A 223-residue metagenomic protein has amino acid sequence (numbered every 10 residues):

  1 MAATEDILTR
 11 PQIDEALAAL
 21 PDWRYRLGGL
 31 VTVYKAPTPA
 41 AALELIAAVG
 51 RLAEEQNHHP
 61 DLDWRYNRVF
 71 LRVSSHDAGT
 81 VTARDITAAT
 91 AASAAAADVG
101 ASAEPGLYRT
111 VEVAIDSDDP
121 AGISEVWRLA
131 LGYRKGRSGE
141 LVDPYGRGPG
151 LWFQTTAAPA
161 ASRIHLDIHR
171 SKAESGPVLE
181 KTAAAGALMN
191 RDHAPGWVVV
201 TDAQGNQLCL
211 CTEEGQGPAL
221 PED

Functional and structural regions predicted by a protein language model:
M1-L8, G79-Y108, I115-G136, D143-L188 (+1 more regions): Glyoxalase I/VOC metalloenzyme domain signal
A2-L20, R26-T80, R84-E112, D118 (+1 more regions): Charge-rich, low-complexity N-terminal segments
G29-L30, R137-E140: Intrinsically disordered, low-complexity regions
H193-P195: Short, small/polar residue-rich loop motifs at catalytic or cofactor-binding pockets
W197-V199: Short hydrophobic/aromatic beta-strand element in the GNAT-like acyltransferase core that lines or flanks the acyl-donor
